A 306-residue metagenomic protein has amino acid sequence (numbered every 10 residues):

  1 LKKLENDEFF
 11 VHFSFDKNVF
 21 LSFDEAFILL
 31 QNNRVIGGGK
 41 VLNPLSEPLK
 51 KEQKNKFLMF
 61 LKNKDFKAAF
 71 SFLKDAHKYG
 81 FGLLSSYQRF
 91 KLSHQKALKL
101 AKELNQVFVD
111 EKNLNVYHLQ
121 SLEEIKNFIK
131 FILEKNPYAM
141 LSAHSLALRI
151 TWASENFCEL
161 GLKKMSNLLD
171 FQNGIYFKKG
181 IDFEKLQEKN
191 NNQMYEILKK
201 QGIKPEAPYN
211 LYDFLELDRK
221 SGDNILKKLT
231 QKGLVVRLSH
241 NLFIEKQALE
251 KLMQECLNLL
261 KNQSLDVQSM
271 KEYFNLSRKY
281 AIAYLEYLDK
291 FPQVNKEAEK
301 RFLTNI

Functional and structural regions predicted by a protein language model:
L1-L30, I36-L45, L49, K220: Charged, often glycine-enriched C-terminal and inter-domain segments that act as flexible interaction/assembly
F20, V35-I306: C-terminal non-catalytic scaffold/interaction domains in large multidomain proteins
